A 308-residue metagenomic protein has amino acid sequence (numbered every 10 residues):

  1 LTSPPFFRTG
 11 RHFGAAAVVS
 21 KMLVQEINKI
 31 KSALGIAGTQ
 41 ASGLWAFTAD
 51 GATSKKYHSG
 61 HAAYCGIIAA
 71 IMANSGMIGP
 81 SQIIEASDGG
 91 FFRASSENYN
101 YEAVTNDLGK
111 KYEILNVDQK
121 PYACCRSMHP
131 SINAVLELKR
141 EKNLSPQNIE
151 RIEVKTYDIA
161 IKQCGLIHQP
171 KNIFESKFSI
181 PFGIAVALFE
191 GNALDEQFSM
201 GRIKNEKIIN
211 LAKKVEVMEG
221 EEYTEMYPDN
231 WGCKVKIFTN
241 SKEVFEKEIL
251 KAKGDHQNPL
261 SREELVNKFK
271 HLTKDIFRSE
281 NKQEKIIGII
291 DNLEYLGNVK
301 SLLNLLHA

Functional and structural regions predicted by a protein language model:
L1-I68, P80-F91: Glycine-rich, mobile lid/loop segments that gate access to catalytic sites or pores
A49, S54-Y64, I71-A308: Terminal-appendage/accessory-domain detector
